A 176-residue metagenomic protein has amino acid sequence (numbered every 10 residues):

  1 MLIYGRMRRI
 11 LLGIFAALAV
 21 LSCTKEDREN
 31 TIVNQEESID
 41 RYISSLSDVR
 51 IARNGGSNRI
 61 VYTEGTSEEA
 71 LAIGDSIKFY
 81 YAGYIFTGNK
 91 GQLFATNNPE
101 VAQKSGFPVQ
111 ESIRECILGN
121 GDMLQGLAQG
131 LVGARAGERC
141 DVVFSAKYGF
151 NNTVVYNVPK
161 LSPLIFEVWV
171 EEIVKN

Functional and structural regions predicted by a protein language model:
M1-C23: Sec-dependent bacterial lipoprotein signal peptides
C23-N176: Cross-family detector of peptidyl-prolyl cis-trans isomerase
